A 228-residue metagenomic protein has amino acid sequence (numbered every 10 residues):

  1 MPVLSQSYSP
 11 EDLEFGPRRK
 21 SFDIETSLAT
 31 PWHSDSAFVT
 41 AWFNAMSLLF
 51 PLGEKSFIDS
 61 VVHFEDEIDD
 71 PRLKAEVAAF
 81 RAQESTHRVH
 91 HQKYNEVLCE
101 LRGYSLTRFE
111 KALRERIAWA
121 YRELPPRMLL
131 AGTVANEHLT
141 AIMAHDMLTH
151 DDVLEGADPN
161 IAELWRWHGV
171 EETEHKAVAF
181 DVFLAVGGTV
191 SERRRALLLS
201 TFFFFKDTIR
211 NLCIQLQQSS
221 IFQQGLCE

Functional and structural regions predicted by a protein language model:
P2-E228: Non-heme di-metal
